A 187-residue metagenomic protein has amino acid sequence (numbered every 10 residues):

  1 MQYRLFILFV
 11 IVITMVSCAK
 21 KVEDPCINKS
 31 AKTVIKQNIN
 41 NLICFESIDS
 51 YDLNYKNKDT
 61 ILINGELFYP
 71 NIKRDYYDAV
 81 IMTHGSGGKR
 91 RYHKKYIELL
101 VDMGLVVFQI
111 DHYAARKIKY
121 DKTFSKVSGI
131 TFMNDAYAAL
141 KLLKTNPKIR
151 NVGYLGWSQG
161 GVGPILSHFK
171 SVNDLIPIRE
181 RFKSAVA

Functional and structural regions predicted by a protein language model:
M1-Q2: N-terminal secretory signal peptides that target proteins for export/translocation
L5-I13: Sec-dependent N-terminal signal peptides
M15-S17: C-terminal motif of bacterial Sec signal peptides marking the signal peptidase cleavage site
A19-K21: Bacterial signal peptide processing site
D24-D75: N-terminal cap/lid segment of alpha/beta-hydrolase-fold proteins
C44-D52, N57, I63, V127 (+2 more regions): The alpha/beta-hydrolase serine catalytic core
N54-N64, Y76-T145: Serine-hydrolase catalytic machinery in alpha/beta-hydrolase-like enzymes
Y137-A187: Primarily recognizes the serine-hydrolase "nucleophile elbow" in alpha/beta-hydrolase and SGNH/GDSL folds
